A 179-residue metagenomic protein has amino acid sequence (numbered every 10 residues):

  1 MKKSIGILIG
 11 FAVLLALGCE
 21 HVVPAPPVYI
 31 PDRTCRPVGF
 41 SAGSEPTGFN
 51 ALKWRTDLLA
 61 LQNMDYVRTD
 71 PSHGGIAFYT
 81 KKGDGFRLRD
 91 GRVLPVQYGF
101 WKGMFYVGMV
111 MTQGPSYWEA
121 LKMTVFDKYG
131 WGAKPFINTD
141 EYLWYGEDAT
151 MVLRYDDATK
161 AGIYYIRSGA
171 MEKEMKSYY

Functional and structural regions predicted by a protein language model:
K2-G10: Sec-dependent signal peptide recognition, specifically the positively charged N-region followed immediately by
K3, V38-A42, F86-R87: Hydrophobic alpha-helical segments, principally membrane-spanning helices and signal/leader peptides
G6-I7, F49, G91, Q113: Generic detector of short alpha-helix boundary/capping microenvironments and adjacent low-complexity segments
L15-G18: C-terminal motif of bacterial Sec signal peptides marking the signal peptidase cleavage site
E20-G74, T80, M109-Y179: Non-cytosolic coordination micro-motifs
F78-Q113: Mid-chain, structured segments of secreted extracytoplasmic proteins
